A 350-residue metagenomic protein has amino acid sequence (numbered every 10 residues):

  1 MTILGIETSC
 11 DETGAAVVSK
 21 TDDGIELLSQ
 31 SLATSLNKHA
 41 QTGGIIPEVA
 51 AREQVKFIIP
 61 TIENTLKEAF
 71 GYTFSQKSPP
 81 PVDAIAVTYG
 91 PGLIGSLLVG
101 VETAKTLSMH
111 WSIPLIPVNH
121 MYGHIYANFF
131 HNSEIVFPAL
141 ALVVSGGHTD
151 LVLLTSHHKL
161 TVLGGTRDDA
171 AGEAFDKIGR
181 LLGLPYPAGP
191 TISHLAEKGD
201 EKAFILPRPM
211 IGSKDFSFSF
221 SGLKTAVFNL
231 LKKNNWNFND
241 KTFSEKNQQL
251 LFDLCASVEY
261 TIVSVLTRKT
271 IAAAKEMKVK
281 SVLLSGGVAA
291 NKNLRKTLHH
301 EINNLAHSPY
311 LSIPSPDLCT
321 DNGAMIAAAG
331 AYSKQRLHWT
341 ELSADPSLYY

Functional and structural regions predicted by a protein language model:
T2-S75, P79-V87, P91, H124: N-terminal beta-alpha supersecondary unit
T13-S19, A141-V143, T149-L153: Short beta-strand scaffold segments in enzyme catalytic cores
F57, H194-V282, N291-E301: A contiguous, well-structured pocket-lining segment that forms one wall/lid of small-molecule binding clefts in soluble
V87-W111, K292-I302: Short Gly/Thr/Asp-enriched flexible loops that form oxyanion-binding sites at enzyme active sites
P117-V118, V282, L298-I326: Conserved phosphate-binding/catalytic loops in two-lobed NTP-binding clefts
V118-L140, A329: Conserved phosphate-binding catalytic cores of ATP/NTP-utilizing and phosphoryl-transfer enzymes
Y122, S133, S156-D200, K224-N234: Glycine-rich phosphate-binding loop plus the immediately following alpha-helix
I125, P314-Y350: Glycine-rich phosphate-binding/hydrolytic loop that grips phosphoryl groups
